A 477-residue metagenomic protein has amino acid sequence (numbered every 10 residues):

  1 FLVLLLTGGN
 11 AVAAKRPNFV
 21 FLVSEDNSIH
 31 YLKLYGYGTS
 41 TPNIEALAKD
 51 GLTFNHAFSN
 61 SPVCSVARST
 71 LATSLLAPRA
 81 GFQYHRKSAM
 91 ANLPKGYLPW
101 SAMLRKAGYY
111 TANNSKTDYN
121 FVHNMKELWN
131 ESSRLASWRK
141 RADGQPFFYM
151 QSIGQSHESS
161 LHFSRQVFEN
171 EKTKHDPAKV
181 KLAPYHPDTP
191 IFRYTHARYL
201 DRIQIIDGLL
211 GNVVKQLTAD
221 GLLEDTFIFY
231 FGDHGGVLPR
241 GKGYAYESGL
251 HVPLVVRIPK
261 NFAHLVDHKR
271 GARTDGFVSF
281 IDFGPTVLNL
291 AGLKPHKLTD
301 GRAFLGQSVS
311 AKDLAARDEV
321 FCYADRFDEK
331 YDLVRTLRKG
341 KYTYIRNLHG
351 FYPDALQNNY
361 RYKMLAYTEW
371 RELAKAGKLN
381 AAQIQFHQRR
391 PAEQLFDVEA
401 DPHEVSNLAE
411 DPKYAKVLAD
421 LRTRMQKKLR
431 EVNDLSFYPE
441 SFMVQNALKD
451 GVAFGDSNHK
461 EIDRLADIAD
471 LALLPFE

Functional and structural regions predicted by a protein language model:
F1-T7: Bacterial N-terminal signal peptides
G9-H387, P402-T423, S457-K460: Formylglycine-dependent sulfatase
E399: C-terminal helical cap and adjacent loop that interface with cofactors, partners, or active-site loops
L418-Y438: Charge-dense polyanion-binding interfaces
L435-E477: Extended repeat-based scaffolds of very large eukaryotic assembly and lipid-transport proteins
